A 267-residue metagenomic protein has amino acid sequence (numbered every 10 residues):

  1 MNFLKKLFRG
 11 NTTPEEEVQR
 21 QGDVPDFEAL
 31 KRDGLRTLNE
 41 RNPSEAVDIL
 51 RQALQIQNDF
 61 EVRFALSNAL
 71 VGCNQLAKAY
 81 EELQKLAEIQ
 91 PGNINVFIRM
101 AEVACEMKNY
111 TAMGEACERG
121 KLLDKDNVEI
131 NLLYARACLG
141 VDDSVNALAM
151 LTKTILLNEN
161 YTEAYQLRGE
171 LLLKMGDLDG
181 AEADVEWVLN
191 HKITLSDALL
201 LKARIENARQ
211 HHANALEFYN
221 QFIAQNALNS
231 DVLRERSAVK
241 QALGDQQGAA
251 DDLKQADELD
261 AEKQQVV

Functional and structural regions predicted by a protein language model:
M1-P25, R32, N39-R41, E45 (+7 more regions): Long, contiguous interaction/recruitment modules in multidomain scaffold/adaptor proteins
R20-G72, E102-K108, R136, G140: Alpha-helical segment of the N-proximal tetratricopeptide repeat
E28, E61-V62, N95, E129 (+6 more regions): Start-of-helix register in tetratricopeptide repeats
R41-D48, C73-K85, M107-R119, G140-K153 (+3 more regions): Structural signature of tandem alpha-helical TPR/SEL1-like repeats, specifically the intra-repeat loop/turn
Q57-N58, P91, K125, E159 (+3 more regions): Short coil turns that delineate tetratricopeptide repeat
A224-S230, R234-K263: TPR/TPR-like (Sel1-like) alpha-helical repeat modules
